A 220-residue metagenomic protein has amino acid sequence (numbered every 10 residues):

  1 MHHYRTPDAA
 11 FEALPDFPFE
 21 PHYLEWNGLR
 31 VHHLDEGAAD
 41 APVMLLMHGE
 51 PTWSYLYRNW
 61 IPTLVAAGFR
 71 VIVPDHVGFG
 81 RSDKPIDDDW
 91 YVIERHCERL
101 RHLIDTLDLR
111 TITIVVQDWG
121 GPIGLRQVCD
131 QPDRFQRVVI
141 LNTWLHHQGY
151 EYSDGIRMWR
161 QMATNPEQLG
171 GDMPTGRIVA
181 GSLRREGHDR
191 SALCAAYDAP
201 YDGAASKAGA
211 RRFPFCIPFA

Functional and structural regions predicted by a protein language model:
M1-E20, V31, E36, V43 (+4 more regions): Flexible "cap/lid" subdomain of the alpha/beta-hydrolase fold that forms the substrate-access gate
H22-W26: Short acidic-hydrophobic surface loop/beta-edge motif
D40-A41, G49-T52, D118: Active-site glycine-rich loops that stabilize anionic/oxyanionic intermediates across multiple enzyme folds
L46-G49, V73: Structural cue for short, hydrophobic secondary-structure segments
P51-N59, V71: Serine-hydrolase catalytic-loop signature spanning alpha/beta hydrolases and amidase-signature enzymes
